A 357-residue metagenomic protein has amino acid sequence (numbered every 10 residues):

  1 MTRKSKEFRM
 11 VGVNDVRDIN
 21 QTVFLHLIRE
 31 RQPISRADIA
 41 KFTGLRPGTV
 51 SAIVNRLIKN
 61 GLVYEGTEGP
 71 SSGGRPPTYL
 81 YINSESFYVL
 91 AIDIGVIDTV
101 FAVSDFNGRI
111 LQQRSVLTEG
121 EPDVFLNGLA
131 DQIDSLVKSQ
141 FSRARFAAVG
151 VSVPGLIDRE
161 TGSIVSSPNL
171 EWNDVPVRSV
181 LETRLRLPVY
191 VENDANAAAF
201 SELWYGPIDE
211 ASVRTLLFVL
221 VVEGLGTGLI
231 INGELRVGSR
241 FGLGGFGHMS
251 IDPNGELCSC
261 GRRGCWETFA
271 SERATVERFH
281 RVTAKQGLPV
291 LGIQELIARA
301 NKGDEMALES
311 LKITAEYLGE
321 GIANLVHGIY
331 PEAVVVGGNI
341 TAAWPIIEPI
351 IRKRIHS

Functional and structural regions predicted by a protein language model:
M1-E68, S72-L117, E121-R145, P207-A211 (+2 more regions): ATP-binding/phosphotransfer module of carbohydrate and carboxylate kinases, centering on a glycine-rich
I92, A148-S152, L156-A274: Phosphate-binding/catalytic loop of phosphoryl-transfer enzymes
